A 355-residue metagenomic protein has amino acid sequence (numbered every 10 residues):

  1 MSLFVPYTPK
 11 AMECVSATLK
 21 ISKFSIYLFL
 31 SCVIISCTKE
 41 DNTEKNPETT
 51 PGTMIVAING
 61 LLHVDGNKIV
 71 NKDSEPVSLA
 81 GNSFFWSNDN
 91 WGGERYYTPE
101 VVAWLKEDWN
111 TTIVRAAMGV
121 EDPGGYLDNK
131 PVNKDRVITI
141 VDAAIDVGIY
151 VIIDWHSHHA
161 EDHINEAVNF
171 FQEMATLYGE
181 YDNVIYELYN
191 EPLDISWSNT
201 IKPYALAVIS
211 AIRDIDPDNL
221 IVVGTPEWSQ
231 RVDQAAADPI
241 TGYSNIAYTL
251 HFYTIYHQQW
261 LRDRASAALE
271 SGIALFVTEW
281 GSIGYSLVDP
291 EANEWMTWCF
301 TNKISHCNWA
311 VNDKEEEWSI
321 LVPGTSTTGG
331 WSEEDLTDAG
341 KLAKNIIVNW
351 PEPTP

Functional and structural regions predicted by a protein language model:
M1-I21: N-terminal secretory signal peptides that target proteins for export/translocation
K20-L28: Sec-dependent signal peptide recognition, specifically the positively charged N-region followed immediately by
V33-S36: C-terminal motif of bacterial Sec signal peptides marking the signal peptidase cleavage site
T38-E44: Bacterial lipoprotein signal-peptidase II cleavage site
E44-I113, A343: N-terminal carbohydrate-binding accessory modules
N59-L62, L79, W86, R95 (+6 more regions): Extracellular glycoside hydrolase catalytic/binding regions
N88-D89, V120-G124, H158, E191-D194 (+1 more regions): A short, flexible beta-alpha/helix-coil linker loop
Y97-H159, H163-N169, R213-I215, E291-N302: Aromatic-lined substrate-binding rim segments of carbohydrate-active enzymes
